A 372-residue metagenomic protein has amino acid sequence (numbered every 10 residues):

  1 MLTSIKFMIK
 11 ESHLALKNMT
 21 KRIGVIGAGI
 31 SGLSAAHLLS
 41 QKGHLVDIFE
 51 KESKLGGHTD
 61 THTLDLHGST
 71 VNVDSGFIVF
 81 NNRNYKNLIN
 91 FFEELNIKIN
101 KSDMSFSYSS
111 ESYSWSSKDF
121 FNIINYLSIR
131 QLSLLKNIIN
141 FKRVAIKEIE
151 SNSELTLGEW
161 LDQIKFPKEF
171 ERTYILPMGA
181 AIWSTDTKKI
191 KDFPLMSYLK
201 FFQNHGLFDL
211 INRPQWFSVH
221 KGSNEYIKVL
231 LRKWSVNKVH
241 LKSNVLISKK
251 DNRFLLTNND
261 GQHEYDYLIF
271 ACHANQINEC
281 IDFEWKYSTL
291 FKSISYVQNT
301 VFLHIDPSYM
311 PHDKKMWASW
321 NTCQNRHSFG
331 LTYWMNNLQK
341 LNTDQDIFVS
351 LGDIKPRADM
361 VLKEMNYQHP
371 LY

Functional and structural regions predicted by a protein language model:
L2-R22: Extreme N-terminal leader/targeting segments of oxidoreductases
I23-H44: N-terminal Rossmann-like FAD-binding beta1-loop-alpha1 element of flavoenzymes
H44-H62: Glycine-rich FAD pyrophosphate-binding loop
D65-H67: Short, hinge-like loop/turn segments at secondary-structure boundaries
V71, N81-K200: Mobile amphipathic helical/loop "lid" adjacent to a hydrophobic cofactor/ligand pocket
N204-V245: Helical element adjacent to the flavin cofactor pocket in flavoenzyme catalytic cores
L246-Y372: Mid-domain catalytic core of redox enzymes that form a hydrophobic substrate pocket/lid adjacent to a catalytic redox
